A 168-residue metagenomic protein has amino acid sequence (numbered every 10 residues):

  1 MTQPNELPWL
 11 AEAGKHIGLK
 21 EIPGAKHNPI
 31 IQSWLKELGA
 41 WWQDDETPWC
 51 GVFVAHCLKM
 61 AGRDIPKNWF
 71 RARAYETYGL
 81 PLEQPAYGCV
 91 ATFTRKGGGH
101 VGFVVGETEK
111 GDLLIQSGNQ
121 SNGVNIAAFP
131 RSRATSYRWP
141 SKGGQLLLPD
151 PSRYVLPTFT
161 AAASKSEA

Functional and structural regions predicted by a protein language model:
M1, E76, A91, A134 (+1 more regions): Intrinsically disordered/low-complexity terminal segments and short unstructured peptides
M1-R63, Q145-A168: N-terminal capping segments
P4-L7, R63-N125: ...with weaker cross-activation on analogous glycine-rich loops/strands in unrelated enzymes
H27-N28, R71, P130: Helix N-terminus capping/helix-initiation residues
Q43-D44, V124-I126: A generic structural signal for short coil/turn motifs at secondary-structure boundaries
F53, G106, A127-P130: Secondary-structure boundary/capping motif
N125-D150: Glycine- and charge-enriched low-complexity intrinsically disordered segments
